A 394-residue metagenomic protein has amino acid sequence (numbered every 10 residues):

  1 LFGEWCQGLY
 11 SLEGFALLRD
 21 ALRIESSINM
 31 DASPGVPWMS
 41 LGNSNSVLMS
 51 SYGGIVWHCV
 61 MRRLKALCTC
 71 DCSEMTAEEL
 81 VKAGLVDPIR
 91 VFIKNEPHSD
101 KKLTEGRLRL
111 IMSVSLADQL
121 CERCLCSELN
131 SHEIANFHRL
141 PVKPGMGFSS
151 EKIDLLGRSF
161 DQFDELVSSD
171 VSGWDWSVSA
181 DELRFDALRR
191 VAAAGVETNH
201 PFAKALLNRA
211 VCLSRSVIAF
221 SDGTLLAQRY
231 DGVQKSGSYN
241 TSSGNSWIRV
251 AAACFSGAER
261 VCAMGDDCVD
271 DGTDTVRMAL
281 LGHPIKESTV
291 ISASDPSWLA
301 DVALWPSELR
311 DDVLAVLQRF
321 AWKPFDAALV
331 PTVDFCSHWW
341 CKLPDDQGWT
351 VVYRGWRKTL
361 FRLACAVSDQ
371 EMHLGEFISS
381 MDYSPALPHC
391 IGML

Functional and structural regions predicted by a protein language model:
L1-L394: Viral RNA-dependent RNA polymerase
